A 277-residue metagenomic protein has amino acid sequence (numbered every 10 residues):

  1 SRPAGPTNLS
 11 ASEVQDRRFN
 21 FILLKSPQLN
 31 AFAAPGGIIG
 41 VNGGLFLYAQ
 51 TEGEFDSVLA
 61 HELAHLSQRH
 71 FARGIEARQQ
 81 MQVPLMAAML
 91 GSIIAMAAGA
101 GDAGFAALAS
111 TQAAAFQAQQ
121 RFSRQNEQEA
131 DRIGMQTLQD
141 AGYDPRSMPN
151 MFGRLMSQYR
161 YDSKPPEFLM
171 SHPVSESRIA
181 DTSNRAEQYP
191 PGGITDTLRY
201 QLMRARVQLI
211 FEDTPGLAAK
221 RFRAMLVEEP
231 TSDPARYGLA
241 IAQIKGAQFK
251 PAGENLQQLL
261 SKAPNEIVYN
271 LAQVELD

Functional and structural regions predicted by a protein language model:
S1-T7: A metal-dependent hydrolase signature that marks the N-terminal structural subdomain at the beginning of catalytic folds
F21, F116-D277: Extracytoplasmic and endomembrane cell-envelope/extracellular-matrix remodeling and assembly machinery
L23-G37: Catalytic zinc-binding patch centered on the HExxH motif and its immediate surroundings that defines zinc-dependent
G40, E54-E62, L66, A109: Short alpha-helical catalytic segment bearing the HExxH-like zincin motif of zinc-dependent metalloproteases
G40-S57, R121-Q125: Short pre-active-site segment immediately N-terminal to the catalytic Zn-binding motif
Q50-G53, L63-Q80, A98: Catalytic Zn2+-binding segment of zinc metalloproteases
E76-A87, G104-A106, G142-F152: Acidic/histidine metal-binding catalytic segments
V83-A98, D102, A106-A115: Membrane-active amphipathic alpha-helices enriched in small hydrophobic residues
